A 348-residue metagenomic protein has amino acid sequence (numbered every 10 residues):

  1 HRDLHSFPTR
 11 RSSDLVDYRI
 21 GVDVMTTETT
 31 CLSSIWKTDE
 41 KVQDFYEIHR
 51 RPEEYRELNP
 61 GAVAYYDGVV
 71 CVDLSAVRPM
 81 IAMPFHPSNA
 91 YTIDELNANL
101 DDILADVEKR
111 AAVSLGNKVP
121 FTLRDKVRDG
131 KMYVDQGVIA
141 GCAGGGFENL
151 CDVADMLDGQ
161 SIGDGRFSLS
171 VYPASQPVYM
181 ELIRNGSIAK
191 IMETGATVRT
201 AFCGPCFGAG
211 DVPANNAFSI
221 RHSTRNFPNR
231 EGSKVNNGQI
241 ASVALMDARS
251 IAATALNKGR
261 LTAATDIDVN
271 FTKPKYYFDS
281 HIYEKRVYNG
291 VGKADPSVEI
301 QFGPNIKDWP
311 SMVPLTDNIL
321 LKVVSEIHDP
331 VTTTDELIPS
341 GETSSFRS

Functional and structural regions predicted by a protein language model:
H1-H5: Short, exposed "boundary/linker" segments that immediately precede the start of a downstream structural module
S6, R10-S348: Fe-S-dependent hydro-lyases/dehydratases of central metabolism
